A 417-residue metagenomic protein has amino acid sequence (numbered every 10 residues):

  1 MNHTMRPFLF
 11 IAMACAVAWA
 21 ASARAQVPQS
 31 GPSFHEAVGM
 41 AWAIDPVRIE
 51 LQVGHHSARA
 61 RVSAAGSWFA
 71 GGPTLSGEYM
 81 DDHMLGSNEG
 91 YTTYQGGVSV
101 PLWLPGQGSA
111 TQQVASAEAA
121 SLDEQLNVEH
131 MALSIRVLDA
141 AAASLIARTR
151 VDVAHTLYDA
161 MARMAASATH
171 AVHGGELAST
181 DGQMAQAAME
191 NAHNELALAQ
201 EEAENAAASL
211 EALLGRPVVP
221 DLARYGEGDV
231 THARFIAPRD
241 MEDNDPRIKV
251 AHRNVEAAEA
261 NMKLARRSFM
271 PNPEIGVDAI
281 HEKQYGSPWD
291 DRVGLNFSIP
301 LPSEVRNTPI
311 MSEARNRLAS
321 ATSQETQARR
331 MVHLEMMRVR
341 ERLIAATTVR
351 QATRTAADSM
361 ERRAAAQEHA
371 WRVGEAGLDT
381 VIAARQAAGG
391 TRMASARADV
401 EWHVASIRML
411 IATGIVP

Functional and structural regions predicted by a protein language model:
N2-H3, E129-N244, V339-A346, A366 (+1 more regions): Periplasmic alpha-helical coiled-coil/stalk elements that build and connect Gram-negative outer-membrane
H3-R6, F10, R24-V27, A394-P417: Acidic, low-complexity, intrinsically disordered peripheral segments
F10-A18: Bacterial N-terminal signal peptides
A23-S76, P101-W103, A110, A141 (+7 more regions): Bacterial Sec-pathway N-terminal export signals of envelope proteins
S30-F34, G71-E129, K249-E256, N261 (+1 more regions): Small/polar-residue-enriched beta-strand and adjacent coil segments characteristic of outer-membrane beta-barrel
V38, R48-A65, E129, L133-Y158 (+5 more regions): Amphipathic alpha-helical coiled-coil segments
G86, T92-T93, Q183, N194-A197 (+6 more regions): Outer-membrane beta-barrel domain signature
